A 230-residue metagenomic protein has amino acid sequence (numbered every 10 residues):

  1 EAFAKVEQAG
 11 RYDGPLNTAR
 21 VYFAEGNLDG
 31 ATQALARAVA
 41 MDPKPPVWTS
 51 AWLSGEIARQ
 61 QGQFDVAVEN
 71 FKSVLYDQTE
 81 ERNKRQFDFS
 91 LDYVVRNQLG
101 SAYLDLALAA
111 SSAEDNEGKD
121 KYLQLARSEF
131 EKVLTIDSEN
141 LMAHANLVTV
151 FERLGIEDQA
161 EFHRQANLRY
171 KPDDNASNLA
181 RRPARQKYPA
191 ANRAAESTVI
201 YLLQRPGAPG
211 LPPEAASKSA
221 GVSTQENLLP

Functional and structural regions predicted by a protein language model:
E7-A9, M41-P43, D77, D88 (+2 more regions): Structural marker of alpha-solenoid helical repeat scaffolds
R11-D13, P45-V47, E81, D92 (+2 more regions): Residue-level recognition of tetratricopeptide repeat
F71-Y76, L141, V148-A176: TPR/TPR-like (Sel1-like) alpha-helical repeat modules
